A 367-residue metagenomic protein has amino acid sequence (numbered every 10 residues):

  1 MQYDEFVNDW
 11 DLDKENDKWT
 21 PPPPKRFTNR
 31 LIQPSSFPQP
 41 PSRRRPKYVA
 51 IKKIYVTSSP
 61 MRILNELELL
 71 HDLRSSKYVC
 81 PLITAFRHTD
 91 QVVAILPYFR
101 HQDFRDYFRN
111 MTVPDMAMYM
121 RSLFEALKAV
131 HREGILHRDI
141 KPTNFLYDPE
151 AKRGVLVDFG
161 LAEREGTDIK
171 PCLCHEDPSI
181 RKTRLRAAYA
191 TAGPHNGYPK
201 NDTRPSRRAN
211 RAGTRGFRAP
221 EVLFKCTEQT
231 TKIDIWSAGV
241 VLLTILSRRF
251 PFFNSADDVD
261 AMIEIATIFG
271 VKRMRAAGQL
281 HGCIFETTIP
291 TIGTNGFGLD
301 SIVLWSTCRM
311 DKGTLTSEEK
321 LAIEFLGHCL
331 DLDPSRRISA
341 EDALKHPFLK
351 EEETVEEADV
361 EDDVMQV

Functional and structural regions predicted by a protein language model:
M1-L64: ATP-binding glycine-rich loop module of kinase domains
V49, S75-T84: Conserved HxN/HPN-centered segment at the entrance to the catalytic loop of eukaryotic protein kinase-like domains
T89-D103: Conserved short submotifs of the Hanks-type protein kinase catalytic core that shape the nucleotide-binding pocket
Y119-M120: Activation segment signature within eukaryotic-like protein kinase domains
H131-D148: Catalytic-loop of the protein kinase fold
D148-R211: Activation segment/activation loop of eukaryotic-type protein kinase catalytic domains
G166, L315-T316, G327-V367: Regulatory extensions flanking the kinase catalytic core
Y198-P205, V271-F325: C-terminal lobe substrate-recognition/regulatory segment of protein kinase catalytic domains
